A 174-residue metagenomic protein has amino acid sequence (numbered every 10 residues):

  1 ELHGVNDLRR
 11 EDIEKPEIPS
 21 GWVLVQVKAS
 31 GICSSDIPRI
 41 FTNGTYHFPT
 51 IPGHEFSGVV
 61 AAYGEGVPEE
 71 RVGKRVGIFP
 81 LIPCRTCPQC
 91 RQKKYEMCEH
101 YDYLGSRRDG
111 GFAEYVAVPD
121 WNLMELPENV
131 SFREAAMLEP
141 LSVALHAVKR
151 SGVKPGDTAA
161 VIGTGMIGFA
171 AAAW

Functional and structural regions predicted by a protein language model:
E1-D7: Extracellular beta-rich ligand/substrate-recognition surface
K15-S30, N43-P88, P127-N129: Glycine-rich beta-strand-centered segment in the early N-terminal region that forms part of a ligand/cofactor-binding
C33, E69-E70, F79-M124, E128: Cysteine-cluster motifs in flexible loop/terminal segments that predominantly coordinate metals
S35-I40: Cytochrome P450 core scaffold surrounding the K-helix E-X-X-R motif and the conserved "meander" helix-loop region
E55, K74-R75, Q89, Y115 (+3 more regions): Residue-level marker of beta-strand positions
S57, A61, Y95, D120 (+3 more regions): Predominant activation on well-ordered alpha-helical scaffold segments within soluble catalytic domains
V130-W174: Mid-domain Rossmann-like dinucleotide-binding core that forms the NAD(H)/NADP(H) cofactor-binding site
